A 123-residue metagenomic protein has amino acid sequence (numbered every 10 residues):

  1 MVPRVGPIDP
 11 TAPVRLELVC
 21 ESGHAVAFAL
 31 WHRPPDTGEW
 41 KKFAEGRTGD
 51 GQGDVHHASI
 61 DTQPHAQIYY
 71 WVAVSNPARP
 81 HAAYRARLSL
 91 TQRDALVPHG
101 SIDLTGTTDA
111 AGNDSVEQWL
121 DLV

Functional and structural regions predicted by a protein language model:
M1-G38, D54, I60-Q67, W71-V123: Beta-strand-rich recognition domains
F43-G51: Short beta-strand segments within Ig-like beta-sandwich modules, predominantly Fibronectin type-III
